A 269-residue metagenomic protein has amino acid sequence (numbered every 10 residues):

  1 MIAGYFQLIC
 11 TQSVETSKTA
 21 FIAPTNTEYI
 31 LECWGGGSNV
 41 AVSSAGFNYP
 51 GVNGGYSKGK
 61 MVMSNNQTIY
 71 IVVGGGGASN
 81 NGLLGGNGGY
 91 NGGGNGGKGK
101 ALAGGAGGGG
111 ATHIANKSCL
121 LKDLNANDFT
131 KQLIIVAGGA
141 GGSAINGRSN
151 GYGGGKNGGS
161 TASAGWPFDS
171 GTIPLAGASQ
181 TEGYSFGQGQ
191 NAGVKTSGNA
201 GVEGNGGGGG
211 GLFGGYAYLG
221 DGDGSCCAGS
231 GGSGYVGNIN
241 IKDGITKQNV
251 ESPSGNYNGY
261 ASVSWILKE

Functional and structural regions predicted by a protein language model:
M1, G105, K268-E269: Short, solvent-exposed mixed-charge patches
M1-N39, D128: GGW-centered surface loops in extracellular recognition modules
S17, T27, N53-S57, Q67 (+5 more regions): Residues that flank catalytic or metal-binding motifs in active/ligand-binding sites
Y29-C33, T68-G75, V136-G138, A261: Extracellular beta-strand-rich recognition modules
G35-K117, G142-G171, G214-G244: Glycine-rich strand-loop-strand elements at beta-sheet edges
G108-G208, F213-G215: Glycine-rich (often Gly-Gly/Gly-Pro-rich) flexible segments and glycine-rich loop motifs, frequently accented by
T112, V136, G255-E269: Short, structured beta-strand segments at or near domain termini in extracellular proteins/domains
Q132-I134, T246-Q248, L267: Early exported N-terminus immediately downstream of N-terminal targeting peptides
